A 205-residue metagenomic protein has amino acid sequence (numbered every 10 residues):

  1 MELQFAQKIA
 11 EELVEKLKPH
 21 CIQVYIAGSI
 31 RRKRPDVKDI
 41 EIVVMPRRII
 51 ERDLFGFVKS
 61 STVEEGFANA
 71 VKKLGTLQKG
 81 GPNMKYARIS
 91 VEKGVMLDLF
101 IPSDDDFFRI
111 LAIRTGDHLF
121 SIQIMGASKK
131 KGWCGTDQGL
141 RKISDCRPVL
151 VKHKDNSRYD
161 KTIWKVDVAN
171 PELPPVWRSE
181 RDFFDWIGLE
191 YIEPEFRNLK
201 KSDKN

Functional and structural regions predicted by a protein language model:
M1-E11: N-terminal regions immediately upstream of nucleotidyltransferase
L3-F5, R48, R52-N205: Acidic, metal-coordinating catalytic segment for phosphate/diphosphate chemistry, firing primarily on the Nudix
E11-R52: Active-site nucleotide-donor binding segment shared across nucleotidyl transfer reactions
